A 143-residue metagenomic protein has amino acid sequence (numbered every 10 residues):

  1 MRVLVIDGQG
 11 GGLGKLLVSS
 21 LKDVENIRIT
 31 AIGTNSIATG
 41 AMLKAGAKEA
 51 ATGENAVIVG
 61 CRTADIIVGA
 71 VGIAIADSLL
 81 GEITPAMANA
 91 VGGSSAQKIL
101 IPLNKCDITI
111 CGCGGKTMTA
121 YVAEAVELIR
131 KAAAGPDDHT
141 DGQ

Functional and structural regions predicted by a protein language model:
M1-S36: Glycine-rich phosphate/diphosphate-binding loop of Rossmann-like nucleotide-binding domains
V5-I6, A31-G33, A51-T52, G69 (+1 more regions): General beta-strand structural signal in soluble alpha/beta enzymes
G8-G11, T34-I37, N55, G72-I73 (+1 more regions): Short, ordered loop/turn segments at secondary-structure junctions
N26-I27, G93-K98: A short helix->loop->beta-strand "cap" motif at the edges of active sites that frequently abuts
T30-T52, I108-C111: N-terminal beta-loop-helix "entrance" segment that forms/cooperates in small-molecule cofactor or anionic ligand
E49-M87: Glycine-rich phosphate-binding loop
V71-A90, K98-I110, G115: N-terminal glycine-rich phosphate/adenylate-binding segment common to multiple enzyme folds
L100-D138, Q143: Short, glycine-/small-residue-rich phosphate/pyrophosphate-handling segment
